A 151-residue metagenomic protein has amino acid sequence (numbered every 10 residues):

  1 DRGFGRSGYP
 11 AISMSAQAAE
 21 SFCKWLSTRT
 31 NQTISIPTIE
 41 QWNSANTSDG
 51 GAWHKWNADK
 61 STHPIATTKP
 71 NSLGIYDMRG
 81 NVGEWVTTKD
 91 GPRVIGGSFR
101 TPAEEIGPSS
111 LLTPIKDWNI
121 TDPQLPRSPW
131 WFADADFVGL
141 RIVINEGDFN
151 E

Functional and structural regions predicted by a protein language model:
R2-D122, D134-D136: Functional-site microenvironments in short loops/helix caps that host divalent-cation chemistry
Q124-W131: Short, P/G- and charge-enriched loop/turn segments at secondary-structure junctions
D136-N150: Short, structured beta-strand segments at or near domain termini in extracellular proteins/domains
